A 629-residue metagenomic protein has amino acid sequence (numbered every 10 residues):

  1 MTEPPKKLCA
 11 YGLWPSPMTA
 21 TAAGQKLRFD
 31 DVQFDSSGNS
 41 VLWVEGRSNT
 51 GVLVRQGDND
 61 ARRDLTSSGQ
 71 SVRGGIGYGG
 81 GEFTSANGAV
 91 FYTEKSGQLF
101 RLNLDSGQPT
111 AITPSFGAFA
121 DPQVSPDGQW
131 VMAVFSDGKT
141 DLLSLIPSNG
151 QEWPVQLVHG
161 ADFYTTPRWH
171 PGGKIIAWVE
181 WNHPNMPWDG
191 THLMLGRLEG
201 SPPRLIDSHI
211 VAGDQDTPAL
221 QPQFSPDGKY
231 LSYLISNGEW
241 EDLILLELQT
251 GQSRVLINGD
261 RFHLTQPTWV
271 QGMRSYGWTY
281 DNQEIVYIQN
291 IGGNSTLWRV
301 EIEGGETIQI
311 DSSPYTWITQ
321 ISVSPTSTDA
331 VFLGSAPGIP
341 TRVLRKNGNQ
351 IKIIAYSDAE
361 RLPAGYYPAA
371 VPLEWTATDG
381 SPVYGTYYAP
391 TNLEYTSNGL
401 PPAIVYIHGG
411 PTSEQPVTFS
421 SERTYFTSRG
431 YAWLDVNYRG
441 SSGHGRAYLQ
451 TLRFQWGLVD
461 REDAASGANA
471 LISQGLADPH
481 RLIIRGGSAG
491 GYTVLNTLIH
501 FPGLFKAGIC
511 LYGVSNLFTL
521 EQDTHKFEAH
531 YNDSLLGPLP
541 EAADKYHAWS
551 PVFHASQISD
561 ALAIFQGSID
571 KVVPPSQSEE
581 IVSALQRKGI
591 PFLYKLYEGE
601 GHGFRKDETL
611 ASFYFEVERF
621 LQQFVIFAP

Functional and structural regions predicted by a protein language model:
G12-R55, R73-E82: Beta-strand-rich domains and repeat architectures in extracellular enzymes and scaffolds, especially beta-propellers
F29-Q33, E45, T50-L53, A120 (+9 more regions): Non-catalytic accessory segments flanking enzyme active sites
S36-S37, S85-N87, P126-D127, P171-G172 (+3 more regions): Residue-level detector of Asp-centered blade-edge/turn motifs that repeat once per structural unit in beta-propeller
E45-L53, S71-G77, F91-F100, P114-F119 (+11 more regions): A flexible loop/linker signature enriched in serine peptidases of the S9 family
S357-H480, G487, Q522-A529: Cap/lid segment of the alpha/beta-hydrolase catalytic domain
Y438-P629: Active-site-proximal cap/loop segments of hydrolase catalytic domains
